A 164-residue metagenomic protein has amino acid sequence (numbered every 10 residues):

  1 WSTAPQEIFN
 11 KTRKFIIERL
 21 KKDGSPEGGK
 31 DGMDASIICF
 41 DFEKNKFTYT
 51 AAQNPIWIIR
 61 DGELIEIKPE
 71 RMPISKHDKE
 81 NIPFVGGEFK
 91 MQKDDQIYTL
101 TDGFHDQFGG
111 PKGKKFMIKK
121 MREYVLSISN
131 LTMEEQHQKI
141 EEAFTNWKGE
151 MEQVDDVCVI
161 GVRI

Functional and structural regions predicted by a protein language model:
W1-I164: Conserved subregion of the PPM/PP2C metallophosphatase catalytic domain
